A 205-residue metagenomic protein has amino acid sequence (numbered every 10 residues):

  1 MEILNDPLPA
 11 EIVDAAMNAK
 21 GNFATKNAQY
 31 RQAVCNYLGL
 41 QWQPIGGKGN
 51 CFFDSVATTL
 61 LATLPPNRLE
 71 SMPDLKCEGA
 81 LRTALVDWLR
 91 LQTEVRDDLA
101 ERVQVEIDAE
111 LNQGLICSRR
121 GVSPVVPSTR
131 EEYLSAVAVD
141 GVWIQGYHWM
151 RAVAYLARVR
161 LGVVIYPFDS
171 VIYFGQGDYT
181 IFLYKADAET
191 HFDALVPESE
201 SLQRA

Functional and structural regions predicted by a protein language model:
M1, C51, R204-A205: Non-Sec secretion/translocation targeting segments of pathogen effectors
M1, V13, V153, R160-V164 (+1 more regions): Generic low-polarity alpha-helical segments
E2-N22: Active-site-proximal helix-loop elements at catalytic-domain edges
P9-E11, T129, D169, S199: Intrinsically disordered, low-complexity segments enriched in proline/serine/threonine
A16-I172: Papain-like cysteine protease catalytic cores
G175-G177: Eukaryotic mixed-charge, acidic/polar low-complexity intrinsically disordered regions
Y179-A205: A recognition module on extended beta-rich or small alphabeta surfaces enriched in W/G with H and D/E
